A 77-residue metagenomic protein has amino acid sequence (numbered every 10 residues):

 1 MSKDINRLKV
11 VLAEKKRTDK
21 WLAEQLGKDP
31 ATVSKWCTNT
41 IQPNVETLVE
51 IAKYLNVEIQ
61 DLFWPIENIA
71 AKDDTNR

Functional and structural regions predicted by a protein language model:
S2, V10, K16, K35 (+1 more regions): Short, charged recognition helix plus adjacent turn of helix-turn-helix-like nucleic-acid-binding domains
N6-Q25: Short basic helix-loop element that most often maps to the first helix and adjoining turn of HTH DNA-binding modules
W21, T32, D61: Residues in the helix-turn-helix
E24, K35, K53: Alpha-helical residues within the helix-turn-helix
K28-P43: Recognition helix of helix-turn-helix/homeodomain-like DNA-binding domains that insert into the DNA major groove
E46-D61: DNA major-groove recognition helix of helix-turn-helix/homeodomain DNA-binding modules
